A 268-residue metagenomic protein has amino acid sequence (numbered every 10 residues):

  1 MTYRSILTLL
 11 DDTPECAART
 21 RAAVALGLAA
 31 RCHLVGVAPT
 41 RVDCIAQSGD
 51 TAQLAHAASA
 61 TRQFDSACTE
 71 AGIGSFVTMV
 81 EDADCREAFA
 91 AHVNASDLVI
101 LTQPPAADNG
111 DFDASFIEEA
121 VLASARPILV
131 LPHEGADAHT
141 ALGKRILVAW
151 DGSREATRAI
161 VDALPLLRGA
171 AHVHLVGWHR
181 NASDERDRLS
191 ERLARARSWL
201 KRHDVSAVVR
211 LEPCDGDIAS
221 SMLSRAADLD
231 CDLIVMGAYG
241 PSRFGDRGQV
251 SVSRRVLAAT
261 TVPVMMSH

Functional and structural regions predicted by a protein language model:
M1, S66-V99, A106, R202-I234 (+2 more regions): Structural beta-alpha unit
M1-D50, A123, L142-L211: Small/aliphatic-rich secondary-structure junction motif
G36, V77-V80, V130, L175 (+2 more regions): A structural preference for short, hydrophobic beta-strand core positions in alpha/beta folds
D43, S48-M79: N-terminal positively charged helical leader segments and presequences
S75, M79-H139: Hydrophobic alpha-helical segments and helix pairs
V93-N94, V121, L167, D228 (+1 more regions): A short, aliphatic-rich alpha-helical micro-motif
L101-E119, G143, M236-A259: Glycine-rich, Arg-bearing micro-motifs that act as flexible, cationic patches
A258-H268: Short, flexible loop segments at boundaries between secondary-structure elements
